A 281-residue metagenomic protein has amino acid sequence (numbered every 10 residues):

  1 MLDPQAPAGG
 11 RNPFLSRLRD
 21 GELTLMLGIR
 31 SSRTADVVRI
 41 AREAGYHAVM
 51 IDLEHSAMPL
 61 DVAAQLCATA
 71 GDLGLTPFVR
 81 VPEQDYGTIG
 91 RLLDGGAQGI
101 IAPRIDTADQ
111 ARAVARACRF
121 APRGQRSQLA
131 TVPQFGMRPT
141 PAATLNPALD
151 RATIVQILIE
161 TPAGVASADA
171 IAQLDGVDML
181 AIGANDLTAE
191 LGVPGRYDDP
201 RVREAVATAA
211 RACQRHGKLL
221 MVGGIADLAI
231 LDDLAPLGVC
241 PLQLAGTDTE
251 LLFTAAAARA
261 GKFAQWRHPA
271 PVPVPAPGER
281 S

Functional and structural regions predicted by a protein language model:
M1-G28, T140-R151, R215, E279-R280: N-terminal amphipathic alpha-helix/helix-capping segment at the start of soluble metabolic enzymes
L18-A35, P77-P82, I154-A166, L219-L228: Active-site mouth loops of central-metabolism enzymes
D36-R39, V79, Q84-Q98, A102 (+3 more regions): Catalytic cores of alpha/beta
V37-V38, E43, H47-A64, A184-P200: Glycine-rich, proline-tolerant flexible connector loops at the mouths of alpha/beta enzymes
L60-D94, R116-G124, P147-D150, D198-V222: Alpha-helix-loop-beta-strand connector modules within alpha/beta enzyme cores
G87, G99-D175, A184-D186, V272-R280: Conserved anion-binding
G99-A113, L180-E190, V239-R259: Glycine-rich phosphate-binding active-site loops on the catalytic face of alpha/beta enzymes
R126-T140, T153, I159-P162, R203-S281: C-terminal alpha-helical cap/extension of soluble enzyme domains
